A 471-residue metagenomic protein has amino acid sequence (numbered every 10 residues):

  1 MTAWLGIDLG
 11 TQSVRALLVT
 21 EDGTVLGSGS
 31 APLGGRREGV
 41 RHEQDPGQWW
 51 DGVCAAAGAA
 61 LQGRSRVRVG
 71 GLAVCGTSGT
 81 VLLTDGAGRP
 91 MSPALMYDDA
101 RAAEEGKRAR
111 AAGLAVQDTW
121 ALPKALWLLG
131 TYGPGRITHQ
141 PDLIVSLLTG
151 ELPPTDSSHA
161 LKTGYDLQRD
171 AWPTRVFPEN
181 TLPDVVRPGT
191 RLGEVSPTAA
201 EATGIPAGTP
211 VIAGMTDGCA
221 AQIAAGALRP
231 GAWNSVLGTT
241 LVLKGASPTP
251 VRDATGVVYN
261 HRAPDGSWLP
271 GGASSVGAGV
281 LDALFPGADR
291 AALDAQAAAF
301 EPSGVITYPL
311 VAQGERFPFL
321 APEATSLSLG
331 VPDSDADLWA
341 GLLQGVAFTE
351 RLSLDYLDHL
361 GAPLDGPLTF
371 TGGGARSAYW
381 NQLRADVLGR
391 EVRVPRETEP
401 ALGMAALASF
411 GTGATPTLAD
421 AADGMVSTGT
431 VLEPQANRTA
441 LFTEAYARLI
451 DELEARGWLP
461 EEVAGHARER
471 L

Functional and structural regions predicted by a protein language model:
M1-S92, G135, E201, I205-A213 (+2 more regions): N-terminal glycine/serine-rich phosphate-binding loop of ATP-dependent small-molecule kinases, especially carbohydrate
L5-G6, A103, K107-L122, L126-H139 (+4 more regions): Active-site core segments that coordinate phosphate-bearing ligands/cofactors across diverse enzyme families
G27-A31, L95, P183-D184, T430: Structural signal for short hydrophobic segments within the conserved structured cores of catalytic domains across
L33-V40, P153-H159, P178-L182, G330-A336: Gly-rich Lys/Arg/Thr-decorated short loops/hinges at beta-loop-alpha junctions or inter-strand turns that position
G58-M96, Q117, P141, V145-D166 (+1 more regions): Short beta-strand-loop/turn "lid" adjacent to the catalytic site in phosphate-handling enzymes
S65-R68, T181, A347, L364: Short loop/turn motifs at secondary-structure junctions
D99: Carbohydrate-associated surface elements
